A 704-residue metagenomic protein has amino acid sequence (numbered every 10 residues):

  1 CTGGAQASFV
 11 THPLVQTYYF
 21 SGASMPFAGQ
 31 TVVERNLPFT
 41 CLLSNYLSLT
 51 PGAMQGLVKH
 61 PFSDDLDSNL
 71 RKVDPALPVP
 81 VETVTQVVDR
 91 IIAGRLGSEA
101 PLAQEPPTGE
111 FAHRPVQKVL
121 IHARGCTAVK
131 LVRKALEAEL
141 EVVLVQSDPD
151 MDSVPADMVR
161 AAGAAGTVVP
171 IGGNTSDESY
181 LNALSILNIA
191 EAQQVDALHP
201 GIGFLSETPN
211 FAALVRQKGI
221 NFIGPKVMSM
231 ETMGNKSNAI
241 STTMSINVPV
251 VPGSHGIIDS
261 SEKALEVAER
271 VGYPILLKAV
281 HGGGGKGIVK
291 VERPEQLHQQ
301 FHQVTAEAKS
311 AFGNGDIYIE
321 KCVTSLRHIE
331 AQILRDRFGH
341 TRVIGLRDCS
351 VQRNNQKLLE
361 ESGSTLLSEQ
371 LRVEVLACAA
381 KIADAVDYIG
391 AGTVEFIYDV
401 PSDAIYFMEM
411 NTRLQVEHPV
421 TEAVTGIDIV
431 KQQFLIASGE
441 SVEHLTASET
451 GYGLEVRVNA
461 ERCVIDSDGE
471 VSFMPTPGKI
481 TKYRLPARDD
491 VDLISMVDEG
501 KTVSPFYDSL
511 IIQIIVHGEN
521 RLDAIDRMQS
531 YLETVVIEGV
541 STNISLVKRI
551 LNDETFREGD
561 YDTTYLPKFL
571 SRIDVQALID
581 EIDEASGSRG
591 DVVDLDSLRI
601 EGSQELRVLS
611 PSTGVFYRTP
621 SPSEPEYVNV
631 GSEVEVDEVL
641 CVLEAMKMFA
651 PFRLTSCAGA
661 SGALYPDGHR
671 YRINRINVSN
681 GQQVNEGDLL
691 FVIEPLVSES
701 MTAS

Functional and structural regions predicted by a protein language model:
C1-V81, D508: Conserved catalytic cores of soluble enzyme domains, especially glycine-rich substrate-binding beta-alpha loops
V15-Q16, S63, E141, D196 (+3 more regions): Residue-level detector of anion-binding/catalytic polar loops
F20, Q30, R124, S147-P149 (+1 more regions): Cofactor-binding loop segments of dinucleotide-utilizing enzymes, especially the Rossmann-like FAD- and NAD(P)+-binding
S48-S68, N238-I257, T365-L367: Conserved thiamine diphosphate
E82-S245, I258-E266, N685: ATP-binding N-terminal substructure of ATP-dependent carboxylate-amine bond-forming enzymes
D89-V129, R133-L144, A165-P170, Q193 (+5 more regions): ATP-dependent carboxylate activation and anion-phosphoryl transfer catalytic cores that bind Mg-ATP to form
Q604-S704: Structured functional modules or segments
